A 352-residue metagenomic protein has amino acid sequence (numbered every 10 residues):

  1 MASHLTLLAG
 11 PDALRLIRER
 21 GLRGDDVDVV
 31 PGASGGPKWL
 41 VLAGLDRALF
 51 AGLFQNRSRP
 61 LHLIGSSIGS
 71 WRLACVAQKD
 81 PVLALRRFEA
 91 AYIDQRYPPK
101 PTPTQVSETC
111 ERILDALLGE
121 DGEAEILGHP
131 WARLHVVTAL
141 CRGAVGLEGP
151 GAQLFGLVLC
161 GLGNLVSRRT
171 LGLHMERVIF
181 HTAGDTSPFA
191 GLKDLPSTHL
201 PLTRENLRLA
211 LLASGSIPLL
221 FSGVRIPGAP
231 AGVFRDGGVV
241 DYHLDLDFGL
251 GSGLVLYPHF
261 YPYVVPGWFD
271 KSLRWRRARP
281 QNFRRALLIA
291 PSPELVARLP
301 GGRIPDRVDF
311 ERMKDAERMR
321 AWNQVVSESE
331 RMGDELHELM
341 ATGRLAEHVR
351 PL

Functional and structural regions predicted by a protein language model:
M1-H62, C75-L352: Patatin-like phospholipase
G65, G69: Gly/Ala-rich beta-loop-alpha elbow adjacent to hydrolase catalytic centers
